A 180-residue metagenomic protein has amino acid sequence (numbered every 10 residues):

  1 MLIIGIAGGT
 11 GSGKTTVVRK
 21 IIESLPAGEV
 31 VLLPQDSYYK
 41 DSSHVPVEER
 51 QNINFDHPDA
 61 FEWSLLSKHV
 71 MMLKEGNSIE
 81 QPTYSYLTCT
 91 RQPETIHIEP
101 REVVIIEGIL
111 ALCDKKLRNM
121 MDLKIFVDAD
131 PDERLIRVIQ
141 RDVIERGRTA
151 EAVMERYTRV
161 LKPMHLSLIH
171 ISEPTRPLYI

Functional and structural regions predicted by a protein language model:
T10: The conserved Walker
K14: Conserved lysine of the Walker
G28-S43: Short beta-strand-centered segment that lines the nucleotide-binding/catalytic pocket of NTP-utilizing
H44-Y86: Conserved nucleotide-sensing/catalytic segment adjacent to the nucleotide-binding pocket in NTP-handling enzymes
Q92-I144: ATP-dependent NMP and nucleoside kinases share a basic, alpha-helical "lid"
E99-P100, Q140, K162-S172: NTP-dependent small-molecule kinase module
I169-H170, P177-I180: Single conserved hydrophobic/aromatic residue that forms the stacking wall/gate of nucleotide- or nucleobase-binding
